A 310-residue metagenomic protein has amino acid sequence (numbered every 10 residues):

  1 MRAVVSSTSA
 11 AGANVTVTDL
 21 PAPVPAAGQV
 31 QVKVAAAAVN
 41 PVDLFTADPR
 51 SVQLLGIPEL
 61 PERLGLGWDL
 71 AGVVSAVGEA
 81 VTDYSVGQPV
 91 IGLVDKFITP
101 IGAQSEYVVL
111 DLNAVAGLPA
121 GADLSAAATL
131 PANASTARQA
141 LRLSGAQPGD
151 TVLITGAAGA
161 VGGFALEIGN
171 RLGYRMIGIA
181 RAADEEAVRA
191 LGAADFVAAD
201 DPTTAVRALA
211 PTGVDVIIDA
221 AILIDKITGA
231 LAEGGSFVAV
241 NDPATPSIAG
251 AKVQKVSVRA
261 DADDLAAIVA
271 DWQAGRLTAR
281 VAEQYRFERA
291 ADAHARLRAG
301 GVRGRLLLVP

Functional and structural regions predicted by a protein language model:
P21-A38, S51-K96: Glycine-rich beta-strand-centered segment in the early N-terminal region that forms part of a ligand/cofactor-binding
L60, W68, D83, G92-L153: NAD(P)H dinucleotide-binding glycine-rich loop of Rossmann-like/cofactor-binding domains, especially the beta1-alpha1
A128-A199: Mid-domain Rossmann-like dinucleotide-binding core that forms the NAD(H)/NADP(H) cofactor-binding site
I177, L191-K255: Glycine-rich cofactor phosphate-binding loops and adjacent beta1-alpha1 units of small-molecule cofactor enzyme domains
G234-E283: Rossmann-fold dehydrogenase core element
L265-P310: C-terminal hydrophobic helical "lid"/dimerization subdomain of Rossmann-like NAD(P)H-dependent oxidoreductases
